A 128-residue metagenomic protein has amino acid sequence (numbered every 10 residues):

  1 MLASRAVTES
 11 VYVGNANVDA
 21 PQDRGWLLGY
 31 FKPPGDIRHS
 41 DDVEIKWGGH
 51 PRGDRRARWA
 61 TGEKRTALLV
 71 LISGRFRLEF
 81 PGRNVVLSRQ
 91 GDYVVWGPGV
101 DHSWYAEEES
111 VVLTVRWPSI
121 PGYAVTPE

Functional and structural regions predicted by a protein language model:
M1-R52, R56-W59, E128: A short, N-terminal "cap"/entry segment at the start of jelly-roll beta-barrel domains of the cupin/DSBH fold
S4, S103-E128: Double-stranded beta-helix
H39, R56-E63, F80, V86-L87 (+1 more regions): Short histidine-centered beta-strand/loop micro-motifs that create catalytic or ligand/metal-coordination sites
A57-R58, L78-E79, W96, D101-E107 (+1 more regions): Short beta-strand His + acidic residue motifs that chelate non-heme Fe in jelly-roll/DSBH and cupin folds
T61-L78: Short, conserved beta-strand element in jelly-roll/cupin
G82-G99: Short acidic-glycine-tyrosine-enriched beta hairpin
